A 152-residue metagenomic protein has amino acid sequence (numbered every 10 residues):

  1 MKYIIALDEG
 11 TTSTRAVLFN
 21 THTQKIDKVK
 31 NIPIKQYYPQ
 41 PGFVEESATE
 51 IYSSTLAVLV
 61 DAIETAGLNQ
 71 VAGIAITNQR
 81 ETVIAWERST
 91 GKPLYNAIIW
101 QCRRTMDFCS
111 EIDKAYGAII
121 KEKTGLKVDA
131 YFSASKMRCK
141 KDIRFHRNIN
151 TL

Functional and structural regions predicted by a protein language model:
M1-Y95, E122: N-terminal glycine/serine-rich phosphate-binding loop of ATP-dependent small-molecule kinases, especially carbohydrate
V60-L152: Glycine-rich phosphate-binding/catalytic subdomain of phosphoryl-transfer and nucleotide/sugar-phosphate-processing
